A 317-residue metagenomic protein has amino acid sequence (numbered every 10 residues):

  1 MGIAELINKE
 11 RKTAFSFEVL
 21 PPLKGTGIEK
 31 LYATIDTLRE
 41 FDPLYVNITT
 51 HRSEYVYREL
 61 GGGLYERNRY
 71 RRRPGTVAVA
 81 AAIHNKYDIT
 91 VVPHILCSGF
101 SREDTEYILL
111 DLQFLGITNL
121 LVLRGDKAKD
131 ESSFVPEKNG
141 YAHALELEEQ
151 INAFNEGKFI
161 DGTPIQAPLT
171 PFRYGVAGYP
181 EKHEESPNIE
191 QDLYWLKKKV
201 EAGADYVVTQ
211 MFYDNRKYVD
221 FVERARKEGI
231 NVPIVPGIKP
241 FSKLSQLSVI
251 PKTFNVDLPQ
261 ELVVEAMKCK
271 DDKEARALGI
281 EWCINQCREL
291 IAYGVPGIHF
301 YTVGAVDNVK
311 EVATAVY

Functional and structural regions predicted by a protein language model:
M1-F17, F159-F172, Y317: N-terminal amphipathic alpha-helix/helix-capping segment at the start of soluble metabolic enzymes
A14-Y32, V91-E103, R173-Q191, M267-E281: Active-site mouth loops of central-metabolism enzymes
E18, V46, L112, K199 (+3 more regions): Conserved, mostly hydrophobic/aromatic
D42-P74, A128-K138, A204-Y218, V303-A305: Glycine-rich, proline-tolerant flexible connector loops at the mouths of alpha/beta enzymes
S101-F114, Q191-W195, D220-E223, K243-Q246 (+1 more regions): Catalytic cores of alpha/beta
R102-E149: Flexible, glycine-rich active-site loops centered on histidine and acidic residues that chelate a metal or position
G125, K138-L169, V176-E185, D192 (+4 more regions): Active-site pocket-lining/capping segments in soluble small-molecule metabolic enzymes
